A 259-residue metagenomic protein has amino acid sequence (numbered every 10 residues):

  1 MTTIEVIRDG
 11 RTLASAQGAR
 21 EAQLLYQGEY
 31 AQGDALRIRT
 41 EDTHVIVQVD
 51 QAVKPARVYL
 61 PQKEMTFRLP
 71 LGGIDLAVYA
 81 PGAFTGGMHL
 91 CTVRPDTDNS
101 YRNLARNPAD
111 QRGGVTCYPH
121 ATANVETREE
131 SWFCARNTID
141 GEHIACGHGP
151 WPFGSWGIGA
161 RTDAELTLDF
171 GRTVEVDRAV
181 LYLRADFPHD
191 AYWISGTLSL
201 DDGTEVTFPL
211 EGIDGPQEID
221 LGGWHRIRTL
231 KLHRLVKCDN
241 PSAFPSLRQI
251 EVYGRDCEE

Functional and structural regions predicted by a protein language model:
M1-A35, T40-D169, H189-A191: Disordered, acidic Ser/Thr/Pro-rich linker "stalks" and the adjacent N-terminal cap of the next globular domain
A35-I38, R178-A179, L232: Hydrophobic beta-strand segments within beta-rich accessory/binding domains
P150-F153, V180-L183, G203-V206: Short secondary-structure boundary micro-motifs
A160-D163, D186-E259: Trp- and acidic/polar-enriched beta-sheet ligand-binding modules for extracellular glycan and matrix recognition
D163, G171-R178, I227: Extended extracellular/luminal ectodomain segments enriched in beta-structured repeat modules
V174-P188: A short beta-strand element within beta-rich, extracytoplasmic domains of secreted/secretory-pathway proteins
